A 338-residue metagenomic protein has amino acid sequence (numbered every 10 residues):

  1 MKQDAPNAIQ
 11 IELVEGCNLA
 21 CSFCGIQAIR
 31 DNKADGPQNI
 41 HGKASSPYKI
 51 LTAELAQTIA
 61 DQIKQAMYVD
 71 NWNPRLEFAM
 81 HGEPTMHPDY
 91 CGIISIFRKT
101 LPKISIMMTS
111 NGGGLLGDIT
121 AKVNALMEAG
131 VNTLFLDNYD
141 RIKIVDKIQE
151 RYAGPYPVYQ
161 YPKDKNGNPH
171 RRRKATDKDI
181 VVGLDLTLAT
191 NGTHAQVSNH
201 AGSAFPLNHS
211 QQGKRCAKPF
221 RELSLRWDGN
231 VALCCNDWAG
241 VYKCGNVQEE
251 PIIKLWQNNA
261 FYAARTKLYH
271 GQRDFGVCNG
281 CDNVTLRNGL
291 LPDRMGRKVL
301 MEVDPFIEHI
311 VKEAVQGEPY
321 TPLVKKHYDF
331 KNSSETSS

Functional and structural regions predicted by a protein language model:
M1-A125, A129, T133, N288-R294 (+1 more regions): Conserved alpha-helical substructure of the radical SAM core
V14, N18, G213, F275-C278: Residues immediately within or flanking Cys/His clusters that coordinate Zn2+ in small zinc-binding modules
A121-L126, D146-P155: Short, aromatic/basic amphipathic alpha-helical patches
L136-D140: Catalytic beta/alpha-barrel core
R151-L207, N236-L286: C-terminal accessory region of radical SAM enzymes
A217-P219: Short, small/polar residue-rich loop motifs at catalytic or cofactor-binding pockets
L225-R226: Short, acidic, Ser/Thr-enriched surface-loop or helix-capping motifs
